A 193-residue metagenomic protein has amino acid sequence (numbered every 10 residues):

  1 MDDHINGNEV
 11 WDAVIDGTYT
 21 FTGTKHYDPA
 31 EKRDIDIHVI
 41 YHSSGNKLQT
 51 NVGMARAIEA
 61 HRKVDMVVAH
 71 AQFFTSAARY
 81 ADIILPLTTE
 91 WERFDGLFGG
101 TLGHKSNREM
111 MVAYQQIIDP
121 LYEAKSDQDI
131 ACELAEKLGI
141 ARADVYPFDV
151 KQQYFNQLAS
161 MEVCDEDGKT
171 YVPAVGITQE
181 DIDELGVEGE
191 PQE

Functional and structural regions predicted by a protein language model:
M1, N156-E193: Long, low-complexity segments enriched in small/aliphatic residues
M1-C164: Non-catalytic alpha/beta scaffold blocks inside enzyme catalytic domains
